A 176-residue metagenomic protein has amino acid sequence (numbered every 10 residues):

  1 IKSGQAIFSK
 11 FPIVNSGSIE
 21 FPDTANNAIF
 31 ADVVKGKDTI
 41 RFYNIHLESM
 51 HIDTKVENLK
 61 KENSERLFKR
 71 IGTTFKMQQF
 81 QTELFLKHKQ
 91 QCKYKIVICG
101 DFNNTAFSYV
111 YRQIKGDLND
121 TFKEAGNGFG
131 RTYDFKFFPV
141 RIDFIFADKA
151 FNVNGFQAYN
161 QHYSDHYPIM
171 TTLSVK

Functional and structural regions predicted by a protein language model:
I1-I52, I145, Q157-Q161: Structured beta-strand-rich core segments of catalytic domains in phosphoester-bond hydrolases
P22-T24, F75-Q78, T82, F135 (+1 more regions): Solvent-exposed, acidic/flexible segments
L47, D101-F102: Active-site metal-binding loops of divalent metal-dependent hydrolases
D53-E57, Y109-Y111: Short aromatic-enriched loop/helix-cap "lid" or pocket-rim segments at secondary-structure transitions that line
V56-I71: A solvent-exposed, charged loop/short amphipathic helix patch at secondary-structure junctions
K69-Y94: A long, amphipathic alpha-helix that forms part of the scaffold/cap immediately adjacent to metal-dependent active
K87-I96, F102-K176: Metal-dependent phosphoester-hydrolase catalytic domains
